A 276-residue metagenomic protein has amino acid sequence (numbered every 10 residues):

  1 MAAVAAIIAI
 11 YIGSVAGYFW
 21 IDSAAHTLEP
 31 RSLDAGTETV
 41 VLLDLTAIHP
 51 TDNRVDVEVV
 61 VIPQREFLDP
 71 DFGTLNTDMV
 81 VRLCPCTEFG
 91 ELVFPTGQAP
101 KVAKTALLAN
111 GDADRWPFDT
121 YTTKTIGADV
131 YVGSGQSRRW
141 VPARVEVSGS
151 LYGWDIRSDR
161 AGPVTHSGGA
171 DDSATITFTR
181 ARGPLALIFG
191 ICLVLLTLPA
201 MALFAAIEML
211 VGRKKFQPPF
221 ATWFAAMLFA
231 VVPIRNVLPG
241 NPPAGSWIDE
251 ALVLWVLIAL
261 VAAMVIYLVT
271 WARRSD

Functional and structural regions predicted by a protein language model:
M1-D119: N-terminal extramembrane/targeting module of integral membrane proteins
V57-Q64, T105-L107, I126-D129, A174-R182: Short, hydrophobic/aromatic-enriched beta-strand segments in well-ordered soluble domains
R65-D71, Q136-R138, G183-I188: Short, surface-exposed beta-strand/loop "edge" segments at domain boundaries and coil↔beta transitions
F118-G135: Internal, hydrophobic beta-strand segments that form the core of beta-sheet-rich folds
T120-T122, G149-L151, P242, A251-L252: Solvent-exposed, flexible loop/coil residues
G133-V141, V164-A174, I191-E208: Hydrophobic alpha-helical transmembrane segments
R139-R180: Extended, hydrophilic extramembrane loops/domains of integral membrane proteins
R182-D276: Alpha-helical transmembrane segments forming the membrane-embedded cores of inner-membrane proteins across
